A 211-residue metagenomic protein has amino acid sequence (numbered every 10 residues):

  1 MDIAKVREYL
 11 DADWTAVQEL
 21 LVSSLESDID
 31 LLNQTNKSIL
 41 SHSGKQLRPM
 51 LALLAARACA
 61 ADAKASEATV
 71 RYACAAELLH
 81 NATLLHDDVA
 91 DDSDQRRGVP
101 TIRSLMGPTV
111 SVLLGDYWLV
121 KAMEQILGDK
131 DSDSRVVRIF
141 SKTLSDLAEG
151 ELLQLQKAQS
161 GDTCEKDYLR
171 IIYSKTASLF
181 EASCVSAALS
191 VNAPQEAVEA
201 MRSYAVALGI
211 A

Functional and structural regions predicted by a protein language model:
M1-S23: N-terminal amphipathic/basic leader segments beginning at the initiator methionine
A16, V22-A211: Mg2+-dependent prenyl diphosphate-binding active-site environment of isoprenoid biosynthetic enzymes
